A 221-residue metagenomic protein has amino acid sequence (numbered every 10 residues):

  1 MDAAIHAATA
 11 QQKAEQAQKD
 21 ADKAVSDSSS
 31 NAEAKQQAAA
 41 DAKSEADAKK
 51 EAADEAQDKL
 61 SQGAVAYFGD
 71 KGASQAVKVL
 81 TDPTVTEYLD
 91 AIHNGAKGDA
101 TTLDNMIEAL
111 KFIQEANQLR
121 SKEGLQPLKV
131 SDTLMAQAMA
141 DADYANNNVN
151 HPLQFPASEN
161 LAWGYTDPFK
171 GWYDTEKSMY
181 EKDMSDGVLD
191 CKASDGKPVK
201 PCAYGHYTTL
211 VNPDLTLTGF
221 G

Functional and structural regions predicted by a protein language model:
M1-K71: Extended amphipathic alpha-helical heptad-repeat regions
A53-S158, Y207, P213-F220: Short, well-ordered surface patches within globular domains
Q154-G221: A well-ordered secondary-structure block
